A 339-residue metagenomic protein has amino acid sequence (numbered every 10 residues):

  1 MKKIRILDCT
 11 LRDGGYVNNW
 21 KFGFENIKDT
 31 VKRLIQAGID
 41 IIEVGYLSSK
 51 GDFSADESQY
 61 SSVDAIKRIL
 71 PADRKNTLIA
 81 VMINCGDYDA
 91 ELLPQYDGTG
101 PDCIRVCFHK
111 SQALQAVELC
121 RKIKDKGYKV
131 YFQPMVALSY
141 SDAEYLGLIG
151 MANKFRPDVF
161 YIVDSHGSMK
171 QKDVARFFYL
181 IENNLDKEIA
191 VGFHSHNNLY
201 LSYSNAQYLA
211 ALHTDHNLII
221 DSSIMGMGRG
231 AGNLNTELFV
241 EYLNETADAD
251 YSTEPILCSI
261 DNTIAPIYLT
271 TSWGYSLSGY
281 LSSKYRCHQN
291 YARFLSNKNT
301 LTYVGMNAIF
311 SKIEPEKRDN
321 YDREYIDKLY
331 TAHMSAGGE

Functional and structural regions predicted by a protein language model:
M1-E339: Catalytic cores and adjacent flexible loops of soluble metabolic enzymes that perform enolate/carbanion chemistry on
